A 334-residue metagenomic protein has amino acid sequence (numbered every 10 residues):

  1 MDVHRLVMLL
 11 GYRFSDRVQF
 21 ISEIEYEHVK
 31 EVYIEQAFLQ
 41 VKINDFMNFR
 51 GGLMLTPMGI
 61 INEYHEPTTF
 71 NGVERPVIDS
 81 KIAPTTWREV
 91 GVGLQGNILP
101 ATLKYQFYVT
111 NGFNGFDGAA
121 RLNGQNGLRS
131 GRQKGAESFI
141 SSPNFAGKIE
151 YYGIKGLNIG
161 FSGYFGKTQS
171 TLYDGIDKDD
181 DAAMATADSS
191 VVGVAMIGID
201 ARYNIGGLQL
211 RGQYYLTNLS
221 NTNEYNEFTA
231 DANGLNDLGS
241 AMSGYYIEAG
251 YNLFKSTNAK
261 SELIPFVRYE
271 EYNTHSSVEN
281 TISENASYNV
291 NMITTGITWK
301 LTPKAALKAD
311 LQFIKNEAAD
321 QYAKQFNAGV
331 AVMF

Functional and structural regions predicted by a protein language model:
M1-G115, S141-N158, A241, Y246-N252 (+4 more regions): Outer membrane beta-barrel
M1-H4, L122, L128, R132-G135 (+1 more regions): Surface-exposed strand-loop-strand hairpins of Gram-negative outer-membrane beta-barrel proteins
A37-K42, F70, G160-F334: Outer-membrane beta-barrel pore domains
I78-K81, R132-A136, L235: Active-site rim elements
T85, A136-P143, S189-G193: Active-site glycine- and acidic-residue-rich loops that bind and position anionic ligands or nucleotide-like cofactors
N97, G124, V330-M333: N-terminal/domain-start segments enriched in small and hydrophobic, helix-friendly residues, covering either
N126-D174: Loop-centered beta-sheet repeat module
